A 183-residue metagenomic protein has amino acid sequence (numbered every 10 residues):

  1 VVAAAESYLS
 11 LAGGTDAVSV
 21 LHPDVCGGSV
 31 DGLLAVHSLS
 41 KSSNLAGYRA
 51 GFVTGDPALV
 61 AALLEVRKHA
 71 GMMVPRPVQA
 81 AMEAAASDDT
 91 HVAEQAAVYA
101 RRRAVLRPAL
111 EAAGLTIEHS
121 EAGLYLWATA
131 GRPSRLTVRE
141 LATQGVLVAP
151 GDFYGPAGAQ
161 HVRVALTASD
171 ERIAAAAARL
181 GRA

Functional and structural regions predicted by a protein language model:
V1, E6-L45: Active-site pre-lysine segment of PLP-dependent enzymes
C26, L33-A46, L59-P75, F153-Y154: Active-site PLP-lysine loop of aminotransferase-like
A35, A113-I117, L147-F153: A short linear hydrophobic-aromatic micro-motif
A50-P57, T129: Short beta-strand-to-turn element immediately C-terminal to the catalytic PLP-Schiff-base lysine in fold type I
A61-A70, A85-P108: Structural signature of PLP-dependent enzymes
Q79, E83, Y99-R107, I117-A130 (+1 more regions): Conserved glycine-rich beta-strand-loop-beta hairpin in the small C-terminal domain of fold type I
R132, L136, T143-V148, Y154-A183: PLP-dependent enzyme catalytic core of the Aspartate aminotransferase-like
